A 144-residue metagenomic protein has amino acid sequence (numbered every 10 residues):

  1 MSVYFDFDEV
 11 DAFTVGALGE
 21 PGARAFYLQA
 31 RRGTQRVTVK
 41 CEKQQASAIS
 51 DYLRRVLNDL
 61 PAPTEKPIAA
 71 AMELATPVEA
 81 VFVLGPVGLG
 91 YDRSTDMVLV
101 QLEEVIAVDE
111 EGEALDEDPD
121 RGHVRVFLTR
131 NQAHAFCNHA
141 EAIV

Functional and structural regions predicted by a protein language model:
M1-S50, R54-R55, D59: The feature marks the first
M1-T14, G19-G22, K66-V83, R93: Short, flexible domain-boundary/linker segments around small modular repeats
F13, F26, V87, V98 (+1 more regions): A broad, low-specificity signal marking well-ordered, structured residues that form hydrophobic/aromatic
R31, E42, D92, Q101-E103 (+1 more regions): Structured beta-strand/turn binding interfaces of compact recognition modules in eukaryotic regulators
G33-T34, V105-A107: Short connector loops/turns at beta-strand edges and beta->alpha or beta->beta junctions
Q35-V83, G88-G90: Short, well-structured hydrophobic secondary-structure segments
P67-A70, P77-M97, E103-I106, R121-G122 (+2 more regions): Terminal interaction module
A107-V144: Mixed-charge, glycine-accented linear interaction segment located at domain edges/termini
